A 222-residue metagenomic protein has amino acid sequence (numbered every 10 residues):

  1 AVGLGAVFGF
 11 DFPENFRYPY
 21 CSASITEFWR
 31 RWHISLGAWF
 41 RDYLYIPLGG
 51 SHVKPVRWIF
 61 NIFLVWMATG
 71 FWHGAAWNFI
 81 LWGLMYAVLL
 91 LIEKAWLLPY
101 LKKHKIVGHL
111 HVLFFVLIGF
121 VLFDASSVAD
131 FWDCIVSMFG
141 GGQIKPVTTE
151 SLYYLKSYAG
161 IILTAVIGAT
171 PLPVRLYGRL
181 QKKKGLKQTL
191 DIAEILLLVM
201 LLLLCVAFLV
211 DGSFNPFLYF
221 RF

Functional and structural regions predicted by a protein language model:
A1-R221: Membrane-embedded transmembrane alpha-helical bundles that form the catalytic cores of multi-pass lipid-modifying
